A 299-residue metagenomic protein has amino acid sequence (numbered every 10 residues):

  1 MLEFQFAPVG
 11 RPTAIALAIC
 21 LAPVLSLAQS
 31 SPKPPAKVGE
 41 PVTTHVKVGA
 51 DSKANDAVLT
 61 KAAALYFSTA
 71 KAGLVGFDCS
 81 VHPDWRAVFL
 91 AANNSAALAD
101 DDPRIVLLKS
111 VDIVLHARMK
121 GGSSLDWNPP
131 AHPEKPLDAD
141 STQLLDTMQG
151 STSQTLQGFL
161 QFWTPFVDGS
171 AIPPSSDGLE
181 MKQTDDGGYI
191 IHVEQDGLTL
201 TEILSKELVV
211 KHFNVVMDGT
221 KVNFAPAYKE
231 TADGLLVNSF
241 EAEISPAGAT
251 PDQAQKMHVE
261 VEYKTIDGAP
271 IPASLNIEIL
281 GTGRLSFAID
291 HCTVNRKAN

Functional and structural regions predicted by a protein language model:
M1-G10: N-terminal secretory signal peptides that target proteins for export/translocation
T13-V24: Bacterial N-terminal signal peptides
A28-A87, N93: N-terminal leader/targeting segments and the immediate start of mature chains
S31-K37, R104-S170, T199-T201, V216-K221 (+1 more regions): An acidic-aromatic
A70, I105-V106, L115-A117, P173-T184 (+3 more regions): Short, exposed beta-strand/loop patches in secreted or surface proteins that constitute
G73-N94, L98-G121: N-terminal low-complexity or amphipathic/hydrophobic leaders
F159-D196: Extracytoplasmic beta-rich ectodomain segments of secreted or membrane-anchored proteins
D186-N299: Gly/Pro-enriched, hydrophobic low-complexity segments that function as extracytoplasmic propeptides/linkers
